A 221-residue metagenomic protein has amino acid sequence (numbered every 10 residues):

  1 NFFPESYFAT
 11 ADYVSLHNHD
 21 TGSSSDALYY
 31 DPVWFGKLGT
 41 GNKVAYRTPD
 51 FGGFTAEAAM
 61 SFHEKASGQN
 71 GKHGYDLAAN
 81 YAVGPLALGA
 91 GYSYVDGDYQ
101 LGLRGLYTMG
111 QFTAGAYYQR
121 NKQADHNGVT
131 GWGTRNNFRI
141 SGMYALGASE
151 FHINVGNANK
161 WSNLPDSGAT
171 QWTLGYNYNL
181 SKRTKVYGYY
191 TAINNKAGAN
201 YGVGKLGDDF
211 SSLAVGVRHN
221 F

Functional and structural regions predicted by a protein language model:
N1-H63, G71-H73, N80-G84: Outer membrane beta-barrel
Y13-S15, V203-D209: Flexible, surface-exposed loop regions and adjacent strand-edge segments of Gram-negative outer-membrane beta-barrel
Y30-K37, H63-Q69, G91-Y94, D125-G131 (+2 more regions): Outer-membrane beta-barrel domain signature
G52-G53, K182-R183, G207: Short loop/turn motifs that connect adjacent beta-strands in outer-membrane beta-barrel proteins
E57-A59, G175, Y187-Y189: Outer-envelope exported proteins of Gram-negative bacteria
Y75-N179, T191: Detector for outer-membrane/organellar transmembrane beta-barrel domains, recognizing the amphipathic beta-strand
L180-V186, N194-G198: C-terminal beta-signal and adjacent terminal beta-strands/loops of Gram-negative outer-membrane beta-barrel proteins
A192, D208-F221: Outer-membrane beta-barrel "beta-signal"
